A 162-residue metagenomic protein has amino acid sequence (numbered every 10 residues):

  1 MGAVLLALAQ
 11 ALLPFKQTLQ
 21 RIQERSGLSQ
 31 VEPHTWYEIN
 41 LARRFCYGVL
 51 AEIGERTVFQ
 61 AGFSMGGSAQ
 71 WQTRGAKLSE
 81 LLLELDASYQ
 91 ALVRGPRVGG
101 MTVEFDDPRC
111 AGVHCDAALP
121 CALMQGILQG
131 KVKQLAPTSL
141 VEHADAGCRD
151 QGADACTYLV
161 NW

Functional and structural regions predicted by a protein language model:
M1-Q30: Long, hydrophobic/aromatic N-terminal blocks
S26-C121: Amphipathic interaction/junction segments at domain boundaries or subunit interfaces
E80-L82, Y89, Q129, K133 (+2 more regions): Mono-ADP-ribosyltransferase
L92-R97, Q134-L140: Short secondary-structure junctions
G100-V103, S139-D145: Generic structural motif
C121-A122, G152: Loop/helix-junction capping segments adjacent to catalytic residues or to phosphate/diphosphate-binding pockets
A122-T138: Short, non-transmembrane amphipathic alpha-helical segments
V141-W162: Beta-rich nucleic-acid/ligand-interaction surfaces
